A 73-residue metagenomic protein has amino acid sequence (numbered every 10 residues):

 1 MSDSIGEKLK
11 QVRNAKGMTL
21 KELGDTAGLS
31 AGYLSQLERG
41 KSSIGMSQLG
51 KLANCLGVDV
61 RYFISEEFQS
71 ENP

Functional and structural regions predicted by a protein language model:
M1-S4: A detector for short, charged/polar N-terminal pre-domain segments
E7-D25: Short basic helix-loop element that most often maps to the first helix and adjoining turn of HTH DNA-binding modules
L9, L20, A31-Y33, M46-L49: Helix-turn-helix DNA-binding elements, focusing on the entry/boundary residues of the two helices that contact DNA
V12, T26, L37, E66: Residues in the recognition helix of alpha-helical DNA-binding motifs
A15, K41-I44, C55: Helix-turn-helix/winged-helix DNA-binding modules
G28, S47-Y62: DNA major-groove recognition helix of helix-turn-helix/homeodomain DNA-binding modules
G28-I44: Recognition helix of helix-turn-helix/homeodomain-like DNA-binding domains that insert into the DNA major groove
S65-P73: Short, charged recognition helix plus adjacent turn of helix-turn-helix-like nucleic-acid-binding domains
